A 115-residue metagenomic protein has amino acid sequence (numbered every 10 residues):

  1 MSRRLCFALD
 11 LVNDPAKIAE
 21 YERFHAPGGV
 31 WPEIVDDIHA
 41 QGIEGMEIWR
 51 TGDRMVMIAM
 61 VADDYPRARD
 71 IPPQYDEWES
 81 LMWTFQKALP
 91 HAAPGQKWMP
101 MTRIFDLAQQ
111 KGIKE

Functional and structural regions predicted by a protein language model:
M1: Ligand/cofactor pocket segment of small-molecule handling proteins
R4, G52-V56: A generic structural signal for beta-strand entry/edge sites
R4-D10: Active-site-flanking beta-strand signature of metal-NTP-handling nucleotidyl enzymes and homologous cyclase-like
D14-P15, R54-M55, V61-R67: Short, charged/polar surface micro-motifs in flexible loops or helix N-caps
K17-G42: Short amphipathic alpha-helical segments
Q41-E44, M60-K97: An amphipathic, aromatic/His-enriched active-site/gating alpha helix that lines ligand/cofactor pockets
M46-T51: Short beta-strand
A93-E115: Short, low-order "capping/linker" segments at domain edges
